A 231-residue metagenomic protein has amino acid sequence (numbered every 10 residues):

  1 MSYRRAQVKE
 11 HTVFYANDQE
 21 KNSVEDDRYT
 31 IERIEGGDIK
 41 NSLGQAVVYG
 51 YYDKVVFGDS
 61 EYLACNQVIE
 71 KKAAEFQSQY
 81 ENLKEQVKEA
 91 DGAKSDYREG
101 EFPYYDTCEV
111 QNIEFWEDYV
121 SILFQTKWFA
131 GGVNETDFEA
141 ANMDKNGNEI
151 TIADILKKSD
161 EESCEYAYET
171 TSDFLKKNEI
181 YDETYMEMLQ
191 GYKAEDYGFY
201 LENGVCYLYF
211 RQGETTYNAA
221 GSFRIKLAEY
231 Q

Functional and structural regions predicted by a protein language model:
M1-Q231: Compositionally biased intrinsically disordered regions enriched in Thr/Gly
